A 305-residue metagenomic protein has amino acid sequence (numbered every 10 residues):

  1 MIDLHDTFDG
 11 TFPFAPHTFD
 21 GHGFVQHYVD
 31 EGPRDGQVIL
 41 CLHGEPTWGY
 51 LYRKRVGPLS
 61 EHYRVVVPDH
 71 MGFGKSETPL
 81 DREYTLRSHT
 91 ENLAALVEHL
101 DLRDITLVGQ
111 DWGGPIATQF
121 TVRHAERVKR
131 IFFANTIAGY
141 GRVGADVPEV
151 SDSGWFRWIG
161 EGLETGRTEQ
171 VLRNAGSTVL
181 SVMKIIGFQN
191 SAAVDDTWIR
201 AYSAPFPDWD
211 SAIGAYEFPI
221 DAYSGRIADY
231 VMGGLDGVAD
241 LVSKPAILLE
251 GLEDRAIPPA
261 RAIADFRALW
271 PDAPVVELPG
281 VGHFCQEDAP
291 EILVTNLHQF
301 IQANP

Functional and structural regions predicted by a protein language model:
M1-T18, F24-Q26, E31, L51 (+5 more regions): Flexible "cap/lid" subdomain of the alpha/beta-hydrolase fold that forms the substrate-access gate
D30-K75: Conserved HGGG/HGGXW glycine-rich cap/lid loop of the alpha/beta-hydrolase fold
P46, I263-A264, V294: Short amphipathic alpha-helical segment that frequently serves as the phosphate-/nucleotide-binding helix
T47, L59, G114, E287-P290 (+1 more regions): Alpha-helical and His/Cys-centered functional microenvironments
T136, L293-L297: Short, hydrophobic-biased amphipathic alpha-helical segments
V281-P290, V294: Catalytic histidine-centered segment of alpha/beta-hydrolase-like enzymes
N296-N304: C-terminal alpha-helix
